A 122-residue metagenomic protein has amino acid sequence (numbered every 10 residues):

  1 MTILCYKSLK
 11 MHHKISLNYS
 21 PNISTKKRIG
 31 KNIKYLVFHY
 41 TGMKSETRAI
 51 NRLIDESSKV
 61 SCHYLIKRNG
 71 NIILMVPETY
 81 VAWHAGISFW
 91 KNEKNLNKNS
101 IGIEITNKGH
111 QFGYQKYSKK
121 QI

Functional and structural regions predicted by a protein language model:
T2-I122: Active-site-adjacent loop/helix surface patches within enzyme catalytic domains that shape the substrate-binding cleft
